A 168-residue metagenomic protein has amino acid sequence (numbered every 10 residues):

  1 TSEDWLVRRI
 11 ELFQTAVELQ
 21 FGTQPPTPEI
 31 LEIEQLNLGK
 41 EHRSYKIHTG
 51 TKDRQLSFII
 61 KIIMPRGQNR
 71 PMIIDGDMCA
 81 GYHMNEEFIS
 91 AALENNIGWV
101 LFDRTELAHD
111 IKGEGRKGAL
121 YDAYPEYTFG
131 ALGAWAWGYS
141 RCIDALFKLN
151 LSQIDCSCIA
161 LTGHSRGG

Functional and structural regions predicted by a protein language model:
T1-S57: N-terminal targeting or regulatory segments adjacent to alpha/beta-hydrolase or S9 domains
T51-R54, P65-Q68, C79-Y82: A short acidic, glycine/proline-enriched capping/turn motif at secondary-structure boundaries, especially helix N-cap
I59-I62, Q68-M78: Short beta-strand element of the alpha/beta-hydrolase
I63-Q68, L149-I154: Surface-exposed acidic, glycine-flexible loop patches that form ligand/cofactor-binding and adhesion interfaces
Q68-I73, N95-W99, C156-C158: Loop/turn elements at helix/coil->beta-strand transitions in domains of secreted/extracellular proteins
D75-N150: Cap/lid segment of the alpha/beta-hydrolase catalytic domain
Q153-S165: Alpha/beta-hydrolase fold nucleophile elbow
G168: Residues forming the Rossmann-fold NAD(P)(H) cofactor-binding site
